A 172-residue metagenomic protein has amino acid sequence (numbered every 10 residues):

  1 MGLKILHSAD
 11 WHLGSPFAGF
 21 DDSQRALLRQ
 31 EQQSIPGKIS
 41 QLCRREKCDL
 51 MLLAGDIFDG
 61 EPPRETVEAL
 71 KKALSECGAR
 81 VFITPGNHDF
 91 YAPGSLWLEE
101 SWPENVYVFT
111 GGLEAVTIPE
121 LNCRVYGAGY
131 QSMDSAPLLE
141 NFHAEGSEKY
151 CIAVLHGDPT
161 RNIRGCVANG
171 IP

Functional and structural regions predicted by a protein language model:
M1-A69: N-terminal active-site segment of His-dependent metallophosphoesterases
L50, G60-P172: His/Asp/Glu-rich metal-coordinating catalytic cores of metallo-dependent phosphodiesterases/hydrolases acting on
